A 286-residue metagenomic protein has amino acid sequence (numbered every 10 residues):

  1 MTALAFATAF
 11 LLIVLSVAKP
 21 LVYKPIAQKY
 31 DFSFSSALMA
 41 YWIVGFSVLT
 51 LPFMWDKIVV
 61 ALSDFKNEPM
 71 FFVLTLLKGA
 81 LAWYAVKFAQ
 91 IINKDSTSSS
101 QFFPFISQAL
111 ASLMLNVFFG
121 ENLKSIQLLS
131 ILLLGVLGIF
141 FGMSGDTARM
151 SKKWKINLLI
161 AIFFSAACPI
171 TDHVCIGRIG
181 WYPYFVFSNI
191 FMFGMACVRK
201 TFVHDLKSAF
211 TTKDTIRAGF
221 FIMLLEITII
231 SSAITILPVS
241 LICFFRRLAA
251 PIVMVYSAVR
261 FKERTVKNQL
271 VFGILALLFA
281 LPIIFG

Functional and structural regions predicted by a protein language model:
M1-F34, S130, A148-P183, I190 (+3 more regions): Glycine-/small-residue-enriched transmembrane alpha-helix faces in small-molecule transporters and effluxers
L4-L11, I58-A85, P104, K152-F163 (+2 more regions): Loop-to-transmembrane-helix transition segments
L11-V22, Q28-Y84, L133-L137, Y184-H204 (+2 more regions): Transmembrane alpha-helices of multi-pass small-molecule transport proteins
V17, G79-Y84, Q108-L113, A166 (+4 more regions): Hydrophobic/small/kink-forming positions within alpha-helical transmembrane segments of polytopic membrane proteins
K29-S35, K87-P104, N122, G177-P183 (+2 more regions): Structural motif at transmembrane-helix junctions in multi-pass transporters
V44-V48, F103-V117, F191-M195, E226-I229 (+2 more regions): Alpha-helical transmembrane segments of compact multi-pass small-molecule transporters, enriched in specific families
L49, A111-N116, S125-S144, N268-G286: Hydrophobic transmembrane alpha-helices of multi-pass small-molecule transport proteins
W55-E68, G120-S125, I170-Y182, H204-A209 (+1 more regions): Membrane-interface helix termini and inter-helical loops of multi-pass transporters
